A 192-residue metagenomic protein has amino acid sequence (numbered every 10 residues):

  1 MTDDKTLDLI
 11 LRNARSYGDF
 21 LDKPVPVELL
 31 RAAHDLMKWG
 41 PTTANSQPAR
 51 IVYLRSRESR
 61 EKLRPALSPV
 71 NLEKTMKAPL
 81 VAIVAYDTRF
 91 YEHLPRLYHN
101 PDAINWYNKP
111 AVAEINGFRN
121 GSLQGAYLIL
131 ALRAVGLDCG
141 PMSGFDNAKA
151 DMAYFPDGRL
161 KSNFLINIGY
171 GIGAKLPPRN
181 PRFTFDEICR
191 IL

Functional and structural regions predicted by a protein language model:
M1-L192: Acidic, surface-exposed loops and disordered segments
